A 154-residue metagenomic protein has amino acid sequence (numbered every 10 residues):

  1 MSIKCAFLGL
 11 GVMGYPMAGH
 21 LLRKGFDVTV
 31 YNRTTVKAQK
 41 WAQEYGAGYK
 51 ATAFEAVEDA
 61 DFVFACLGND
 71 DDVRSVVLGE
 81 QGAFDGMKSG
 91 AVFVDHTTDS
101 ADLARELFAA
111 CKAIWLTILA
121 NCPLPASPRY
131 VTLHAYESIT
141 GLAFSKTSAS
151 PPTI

Functional and structural regions predicted by a protein language model:
M1-A65, T97, P128: NAD(P)+-binding Rossmann beta1-loop-alpha1 motif at the extreme N-terminus of oxidoreductases
C5-F7, F93, I118: Short glycine-aspartate micro-motif
G14, Y49-T52, L78-G82, N121-P123: A generic local structural motif
A53-L116: Rossmann-fold NAD(P) dinucleotide-binding segment
D99-G141, A149, I154: Rossmann-fold dinucleotide-binding core
